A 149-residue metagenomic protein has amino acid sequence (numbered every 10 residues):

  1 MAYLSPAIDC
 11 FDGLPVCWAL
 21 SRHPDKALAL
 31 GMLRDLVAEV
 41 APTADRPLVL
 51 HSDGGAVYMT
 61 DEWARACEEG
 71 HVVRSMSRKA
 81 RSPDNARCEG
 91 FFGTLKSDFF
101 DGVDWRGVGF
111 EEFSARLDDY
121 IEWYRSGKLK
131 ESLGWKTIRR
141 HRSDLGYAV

Functional and structural regions predicted by a protein language model:
M1-V16, R22: An active-site-proximal beta-strand-loop segment
L4, D25, A29, M59 (+5 more regions): Hydrophobic (often cysteine-bearing) scaffold residues that line and stabilize catalytic clefts of nucleotide/cofactor
A19-T43: Active-site beta-loop-alpha junctions of metal-dependent nucleic acid enzymes, especially the RNase H-like/DDE
L33, W63-A64: Distinct, well-ordered alpha-helical segments
P42-M59, R78-S82, W135-R139: Acidic/histidine-rich, metal-coordinating catalytic segments
L50-G54, E69-R87, V103-V108: RNase H-like polynucleotidyl transferase catalytic core
D61, E68-V72, T94-V149: C-terminal domain-tail junction helix/linker
